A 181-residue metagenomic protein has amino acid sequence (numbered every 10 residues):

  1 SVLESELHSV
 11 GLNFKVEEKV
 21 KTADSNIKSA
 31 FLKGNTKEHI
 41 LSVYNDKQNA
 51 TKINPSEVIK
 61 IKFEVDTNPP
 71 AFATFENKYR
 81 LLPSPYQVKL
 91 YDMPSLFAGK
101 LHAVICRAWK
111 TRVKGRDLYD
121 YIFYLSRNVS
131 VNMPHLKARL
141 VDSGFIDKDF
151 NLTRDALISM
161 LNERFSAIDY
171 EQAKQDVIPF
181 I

Functional and structural regions predicted by a protein language model:
S1-I181: Structured mid-to-C-terminal alpha-helical surface segments
